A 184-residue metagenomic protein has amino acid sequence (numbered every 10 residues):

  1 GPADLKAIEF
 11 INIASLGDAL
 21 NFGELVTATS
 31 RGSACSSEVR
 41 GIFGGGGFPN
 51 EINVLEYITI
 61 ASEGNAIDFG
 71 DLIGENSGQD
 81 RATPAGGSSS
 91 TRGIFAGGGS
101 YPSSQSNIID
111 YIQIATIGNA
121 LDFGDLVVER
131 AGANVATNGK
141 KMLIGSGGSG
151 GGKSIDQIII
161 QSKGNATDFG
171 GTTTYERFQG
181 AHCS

Functional and structural regions predicted by a protein language model:
G1-S184: Polar, enzyme-active/binding microenvironments
